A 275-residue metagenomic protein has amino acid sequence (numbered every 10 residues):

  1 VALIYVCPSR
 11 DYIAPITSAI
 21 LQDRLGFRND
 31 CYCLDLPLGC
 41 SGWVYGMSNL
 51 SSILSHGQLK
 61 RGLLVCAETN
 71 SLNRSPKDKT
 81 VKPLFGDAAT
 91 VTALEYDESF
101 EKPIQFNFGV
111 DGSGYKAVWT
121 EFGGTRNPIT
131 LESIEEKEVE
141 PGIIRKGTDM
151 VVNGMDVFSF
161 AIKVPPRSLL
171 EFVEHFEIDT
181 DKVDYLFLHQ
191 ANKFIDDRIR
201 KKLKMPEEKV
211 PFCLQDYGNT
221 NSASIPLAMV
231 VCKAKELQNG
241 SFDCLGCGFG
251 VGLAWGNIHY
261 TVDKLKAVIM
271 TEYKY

Functional and structural regions predicted by a protein language model:
V1-V6, D179-H189: Short glycine-rich phosphate-binding loop at a beta-alpha junction
V6, P37, G62-E68, L94 (+2 more regions): Short beta-strand segments
S9-D11, R28-D30, L36-S55, I162-P166 (+1 more regions): Claisen-condensing/thiolase-fold acyl-transfer catalytic domains that form or cleave C-C bonds in fatty acid
I13-G26, L64-N70, E135-G142, I195-E207: Acidic-glycine-rich active-site phosphate/pyrophosphate-binding loop
A14-I16, R74-D78, W255-H259: Short acidic, glycine/serine/threonine-rich loops at helix termini
S55-A89: Flexible, glycine-rich active-site loops centered on histidine and acidic residues that chelate a metal or position
D78-S159, K163, R167, T261-Y275: Condensing-enzyme catalytic core mediating Claisen C-C bond formation in acyl metabolism
